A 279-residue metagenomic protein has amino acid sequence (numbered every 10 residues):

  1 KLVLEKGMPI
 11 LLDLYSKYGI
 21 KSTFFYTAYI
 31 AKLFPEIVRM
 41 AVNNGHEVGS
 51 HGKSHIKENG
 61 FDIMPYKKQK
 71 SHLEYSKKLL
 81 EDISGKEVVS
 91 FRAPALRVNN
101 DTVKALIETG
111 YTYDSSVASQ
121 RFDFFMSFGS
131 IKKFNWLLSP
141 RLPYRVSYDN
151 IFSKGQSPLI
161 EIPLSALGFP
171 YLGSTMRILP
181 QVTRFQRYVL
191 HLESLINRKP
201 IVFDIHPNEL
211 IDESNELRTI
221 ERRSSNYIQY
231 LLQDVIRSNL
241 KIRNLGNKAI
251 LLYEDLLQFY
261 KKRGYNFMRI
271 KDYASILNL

Functional and structural regions predicted by a protein language model:
K1-P9, D13: N-terminal regions that are enriched for targeting/export leaders and immediately downstream pro/stem segments
L2-V3, M64-S71, I178-V182, N244-K248: Alpha-helix N-cap and loop-to-helix initiation/capping positions
G7-P9, A31-V42, L142-N150: Alpha-helical scaffolding within the catalytic cores of extracellular/periplasmic polymer-degrading hydrolases
L11-I20, L79-E87, I151-L159, N197 (+1 more regions): A structural motif corresponding to the C-terminal end of an alpha-helix and its immediate exit/capping segment
S16-N99, Y111-T112, S116-V117, R121: Metal-dependent polysaccharide deacetylase catalytic core of the NodB/CE4 family, i.e., the active-site-bearing domain
K17, Q181-L279: C-terminal domain-boundary segment and adjacent tail
F34-N43, T112, M126-W136, E216-I228: Aromatic- and acidic-residue-enriched segments that line the glycan-binding/catalytic groove of carbohydrate-active
E81, K86-P207: Active-site-adjacent pocket scaffolds in enzyme catalytic domains
